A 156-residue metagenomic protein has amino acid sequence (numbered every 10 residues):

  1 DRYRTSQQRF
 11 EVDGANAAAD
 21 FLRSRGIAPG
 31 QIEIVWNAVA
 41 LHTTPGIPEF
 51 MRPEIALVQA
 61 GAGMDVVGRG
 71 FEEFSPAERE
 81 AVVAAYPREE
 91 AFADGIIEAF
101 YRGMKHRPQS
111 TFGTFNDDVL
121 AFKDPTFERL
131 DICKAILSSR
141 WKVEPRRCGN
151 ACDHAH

Functional and structural regions predicted by a protein language model:
D1-V83: Divalent metal-dependent catalytic cores for phosphoryl transfer on phosphate-bearing substrates
I55-H156: A structured, mid-to-C-terminal "fold-capping" secondary-structure block
